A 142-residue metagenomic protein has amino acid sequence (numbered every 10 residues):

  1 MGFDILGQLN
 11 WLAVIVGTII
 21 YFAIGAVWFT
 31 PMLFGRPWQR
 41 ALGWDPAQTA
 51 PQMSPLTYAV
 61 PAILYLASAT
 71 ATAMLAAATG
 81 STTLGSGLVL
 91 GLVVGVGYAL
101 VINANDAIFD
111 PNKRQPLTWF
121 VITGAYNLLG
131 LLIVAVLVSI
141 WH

Functional and structural regions predicted by a protein language model:
M1-H142: Juxtamembrane/disordered regions of integral membrane proteins
